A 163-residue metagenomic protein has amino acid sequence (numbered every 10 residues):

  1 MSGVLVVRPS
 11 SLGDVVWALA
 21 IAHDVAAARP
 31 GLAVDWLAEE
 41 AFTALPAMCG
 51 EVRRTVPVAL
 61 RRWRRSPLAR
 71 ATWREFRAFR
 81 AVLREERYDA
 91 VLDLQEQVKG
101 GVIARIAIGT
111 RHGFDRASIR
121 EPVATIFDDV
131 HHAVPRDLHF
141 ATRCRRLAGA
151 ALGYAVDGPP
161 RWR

Functional and structural regions predicted by a protein language model:
M1-R163: Catalytic machinery of carbohydrate-active enzymes, primarily nucleotide-sugar-dependent glycosyltransferases
